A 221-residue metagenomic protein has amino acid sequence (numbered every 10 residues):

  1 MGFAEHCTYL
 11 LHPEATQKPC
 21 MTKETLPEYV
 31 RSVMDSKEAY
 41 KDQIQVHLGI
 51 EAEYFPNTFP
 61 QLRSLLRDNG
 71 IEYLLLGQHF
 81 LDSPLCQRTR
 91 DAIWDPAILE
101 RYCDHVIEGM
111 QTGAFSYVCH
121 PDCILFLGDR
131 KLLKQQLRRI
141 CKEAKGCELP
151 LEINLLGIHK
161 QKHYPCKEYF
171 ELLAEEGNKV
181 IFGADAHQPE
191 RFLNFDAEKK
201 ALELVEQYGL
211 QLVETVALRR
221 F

Functional and structural regions predicted by a protein language model:
M1-A97: A metal-dependent hydrolase metal-coordination microenvironment
G2, Q45-G49, E72-L75, S116-V118 (+2 more regions): Structural preference for beta-strand elements that scaffold enzyme active sites
E5-H6, L48-Y54, Q78, C119-P121 (+3 more regions): A cross-domain feature marking catalytic cores of carbohydrate-active enzymes and several ubiquitous metabolic/repair
T8-L10, N69, Y73-E143, L151 (+2 more regions): Divalent metal-binding pocket/active-site signature
C20-V30, P96-C103, K131-R138, K167 (+2 more regions): Non-membrane alpha-helical structural segments and their capping/turn regions in soluble enzymes
V30-Q43, R63-E72, E108-A114, R139-E148 (+1 more regions): Acidic (Asp/Glu)-rich catalytic clusters
I50-P60, I98-M110, C119-R130, E168-A174 (+1 more regions): A broadly tuned preference for mixed-charge, low-complexity surface segments
A114, D129-F221: Charged catalytic cores and adjacent phosphate/nucleic-acid-binding surfaces used for phosphate/nucleic-acid chemistry
